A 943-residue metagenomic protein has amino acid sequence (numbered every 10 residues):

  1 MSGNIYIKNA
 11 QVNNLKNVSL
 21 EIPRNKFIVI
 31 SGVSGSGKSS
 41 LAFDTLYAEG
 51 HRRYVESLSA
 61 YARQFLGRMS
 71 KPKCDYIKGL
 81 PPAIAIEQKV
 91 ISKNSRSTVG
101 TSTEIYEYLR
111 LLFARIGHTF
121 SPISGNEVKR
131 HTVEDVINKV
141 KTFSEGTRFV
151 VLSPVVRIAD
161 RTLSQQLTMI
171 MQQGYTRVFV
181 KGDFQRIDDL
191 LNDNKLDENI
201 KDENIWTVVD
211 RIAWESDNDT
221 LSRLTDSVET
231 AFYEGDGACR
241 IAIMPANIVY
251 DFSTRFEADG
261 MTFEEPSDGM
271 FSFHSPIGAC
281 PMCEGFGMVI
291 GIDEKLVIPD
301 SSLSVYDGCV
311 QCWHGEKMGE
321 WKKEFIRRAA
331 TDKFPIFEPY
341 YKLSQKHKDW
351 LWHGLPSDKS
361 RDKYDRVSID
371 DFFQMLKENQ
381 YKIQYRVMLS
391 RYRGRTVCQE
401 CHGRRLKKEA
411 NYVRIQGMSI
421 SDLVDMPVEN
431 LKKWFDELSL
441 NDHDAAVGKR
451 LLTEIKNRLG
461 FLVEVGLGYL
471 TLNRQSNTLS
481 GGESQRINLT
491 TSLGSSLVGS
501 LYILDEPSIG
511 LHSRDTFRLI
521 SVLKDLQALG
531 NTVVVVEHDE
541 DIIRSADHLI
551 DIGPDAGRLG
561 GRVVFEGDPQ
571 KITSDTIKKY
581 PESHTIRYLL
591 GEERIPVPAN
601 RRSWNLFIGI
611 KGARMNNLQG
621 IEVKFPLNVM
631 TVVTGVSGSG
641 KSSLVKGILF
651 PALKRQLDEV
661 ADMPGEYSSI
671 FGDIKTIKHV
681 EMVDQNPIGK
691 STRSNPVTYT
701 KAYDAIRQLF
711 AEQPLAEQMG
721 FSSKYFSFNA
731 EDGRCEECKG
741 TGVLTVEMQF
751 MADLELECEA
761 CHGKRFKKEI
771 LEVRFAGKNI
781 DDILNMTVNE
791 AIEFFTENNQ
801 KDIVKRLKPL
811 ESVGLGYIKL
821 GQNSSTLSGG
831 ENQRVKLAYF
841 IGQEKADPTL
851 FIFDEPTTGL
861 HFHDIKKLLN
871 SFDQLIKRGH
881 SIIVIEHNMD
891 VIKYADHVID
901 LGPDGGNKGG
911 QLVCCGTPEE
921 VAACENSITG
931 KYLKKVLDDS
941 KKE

Functional and structural regions predicted by a protein language model:
M1-E943: Conserved phosphate-binding elements of NTP-dependent enzyme cores
